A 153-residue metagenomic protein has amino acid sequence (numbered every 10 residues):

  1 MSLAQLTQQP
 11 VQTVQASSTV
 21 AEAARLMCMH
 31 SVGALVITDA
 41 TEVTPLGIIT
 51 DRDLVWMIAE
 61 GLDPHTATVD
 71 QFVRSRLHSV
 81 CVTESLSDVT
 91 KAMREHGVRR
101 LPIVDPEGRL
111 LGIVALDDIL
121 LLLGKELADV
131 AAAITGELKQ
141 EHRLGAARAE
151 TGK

Functional and structural regions predicted by a protein language model:
M1-Q9, T50-S79, S85-R94, A115-K153: Tandem CBS (Bateman) regulatory domains
Q9-T13, T44-P45, S79, R109: Short, flexible active-site loop motifs that bind/organize anionic cofactors or intermediates
T13-S31, T38-D39, V80-G97, V104-D105 (+1 more regions): The conserved cystathionine-beta-synthase
M27-H30, L35-R52, M93, L101-D117: A glycine-centered beta-loop-beta connector
